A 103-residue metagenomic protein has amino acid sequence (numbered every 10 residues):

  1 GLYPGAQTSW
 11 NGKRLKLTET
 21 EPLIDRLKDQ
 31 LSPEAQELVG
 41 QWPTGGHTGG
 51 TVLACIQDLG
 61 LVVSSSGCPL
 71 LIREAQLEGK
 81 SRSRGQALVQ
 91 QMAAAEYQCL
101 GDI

Functional and structural regions predicted by a protein language model:
G1-I103: Internal anion-binding site segments
